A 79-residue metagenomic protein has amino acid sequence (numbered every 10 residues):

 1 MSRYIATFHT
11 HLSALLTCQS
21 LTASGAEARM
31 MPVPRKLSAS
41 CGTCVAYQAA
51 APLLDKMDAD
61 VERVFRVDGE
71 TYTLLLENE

Functional and structural regions predicted by a protein language model:
M1-S2, V61: A structure-centric signal for secondary-structure junctions around beta-strands
S2-A49: Amphipathic, hydrophobic secondary-structure cores in small proteins
A49-E79: C-terminal structural segments of small proteins and small subunits
